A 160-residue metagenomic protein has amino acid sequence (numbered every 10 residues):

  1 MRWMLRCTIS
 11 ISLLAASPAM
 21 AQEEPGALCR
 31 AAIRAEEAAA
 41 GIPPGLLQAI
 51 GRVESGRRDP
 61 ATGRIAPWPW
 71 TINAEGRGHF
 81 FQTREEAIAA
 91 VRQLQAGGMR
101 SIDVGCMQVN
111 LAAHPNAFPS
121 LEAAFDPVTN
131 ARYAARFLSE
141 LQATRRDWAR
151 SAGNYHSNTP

Functional and structural regions predicted by a protein language model:
R2-S10: Sec-dependent signal peptide recognition, specifically the positively charged N-region followed immediately by
A16-P18: N-terminal signal peptide c-region/cleavage motif recognized by signal peptidases
Q22-P160: Catalytic glycan-binding domains that act on GlcNAc-containing polysaccharides
